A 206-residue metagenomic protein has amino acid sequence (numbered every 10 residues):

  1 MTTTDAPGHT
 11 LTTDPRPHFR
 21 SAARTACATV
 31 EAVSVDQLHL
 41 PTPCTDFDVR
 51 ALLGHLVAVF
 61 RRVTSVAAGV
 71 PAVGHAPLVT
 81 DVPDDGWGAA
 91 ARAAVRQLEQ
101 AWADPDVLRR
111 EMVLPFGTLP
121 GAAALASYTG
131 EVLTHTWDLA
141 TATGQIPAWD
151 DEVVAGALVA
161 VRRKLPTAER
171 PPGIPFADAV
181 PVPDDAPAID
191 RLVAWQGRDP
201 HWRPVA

Functional and structural regions predicted by a protein language model:
T2-T25, A32-T45, R62-A93, Q97 (+1 more regions): Structured surface interface patches that mediate subunit assembly and partner/cofactor docking
L52: Extended, alpha-helix-rich binding/interface surfaces that flank or overlap catalytic cores and mediate recognition
H55-L56: Glycine-rich loop at the start of a catalytic domain that most often binds anionic cofactors/ligands
